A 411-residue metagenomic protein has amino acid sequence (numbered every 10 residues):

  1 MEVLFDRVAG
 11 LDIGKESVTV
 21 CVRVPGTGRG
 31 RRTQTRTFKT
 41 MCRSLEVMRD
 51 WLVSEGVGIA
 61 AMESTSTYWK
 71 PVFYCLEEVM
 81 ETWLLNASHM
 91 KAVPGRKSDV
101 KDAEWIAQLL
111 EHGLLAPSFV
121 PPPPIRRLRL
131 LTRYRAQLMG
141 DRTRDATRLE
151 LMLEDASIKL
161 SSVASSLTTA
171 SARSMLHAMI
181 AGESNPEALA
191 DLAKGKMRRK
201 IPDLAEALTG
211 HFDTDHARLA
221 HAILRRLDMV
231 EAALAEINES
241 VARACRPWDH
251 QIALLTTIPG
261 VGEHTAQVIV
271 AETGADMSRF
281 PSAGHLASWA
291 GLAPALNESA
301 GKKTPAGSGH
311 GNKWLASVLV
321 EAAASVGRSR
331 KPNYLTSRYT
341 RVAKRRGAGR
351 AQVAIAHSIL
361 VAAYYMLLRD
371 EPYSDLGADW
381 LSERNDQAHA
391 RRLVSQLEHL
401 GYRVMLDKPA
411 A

Functional and structural regions predicted by a protein language model:
M1-A411: A detector of single, family-specific signature residues that are central to catalytic or substrate-handling motifs
